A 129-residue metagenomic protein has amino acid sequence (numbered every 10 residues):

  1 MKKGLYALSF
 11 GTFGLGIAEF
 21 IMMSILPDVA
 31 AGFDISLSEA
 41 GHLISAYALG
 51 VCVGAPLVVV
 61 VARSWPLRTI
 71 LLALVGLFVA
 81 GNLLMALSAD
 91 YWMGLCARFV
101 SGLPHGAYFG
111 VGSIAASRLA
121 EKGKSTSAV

Functional and structural regions predicted by a protein language model:
G4-H42, A55-V58: Extracytoplasmic
G4-L8, D90-R98: Short hydrophobic/alpha-helical segments at membrane-entry points of transmembrane helices in Major Facilitator
G16, F20, A86, G102-G110: Small-residue-rich segments within alpha-helical transmembrane domains of MFS-like 12-TM solute carriers
F20, Y47-P56, G106: Residue-level signature of mid-helix packing/kink "hotspots" within the transmembrane helices of 12-pass Major
D34, P66, L87-M93, P104: Helix-breaking motifs and short loop linkers at transmembrane-helix boundaries and internal kinks in secondary membrane
G54-L67: Helix-to-loop junctions at the C-terminal end of transmembrane segments in multipass secondary transporters
T69-L84: Structural signature of the two symmetry-related core transmembrane helices
A97-V129: Cytoplasmic helix-loop-helix junction between adjacent transmembrane helices in 12-TM secondary transporters
